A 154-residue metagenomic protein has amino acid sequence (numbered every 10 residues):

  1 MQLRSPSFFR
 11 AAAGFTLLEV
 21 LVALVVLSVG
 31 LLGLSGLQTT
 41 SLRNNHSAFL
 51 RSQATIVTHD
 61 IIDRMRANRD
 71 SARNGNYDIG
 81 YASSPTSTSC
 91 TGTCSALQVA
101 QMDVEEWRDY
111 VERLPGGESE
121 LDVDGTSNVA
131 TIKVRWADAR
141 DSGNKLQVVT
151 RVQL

Functional and structural regions predicted by a protein language model:
M1-F15: N-terminal leader/signal peptides at the extreme start of proteins
P6, T39-L42, D70: Short, flexible helix-adjacent loops and helix caps
A13-V26: N-terminal signal-anchor/signal peptide hydrophobic helix marking the start of the first transmembrane segment
E19, Q38, Q53: Acidic donor-binding helix in nucleotide-sugar-dependent glycosyltransferases
V22, H46-A48, I56-L154: Flexible, low-complexity segments enriched in proline/glycine/serine and punctuated by aromatic residues
V26-A48: C-terminal juxtamembrane segment of a hydrophobic transmembrane alpha-helix
